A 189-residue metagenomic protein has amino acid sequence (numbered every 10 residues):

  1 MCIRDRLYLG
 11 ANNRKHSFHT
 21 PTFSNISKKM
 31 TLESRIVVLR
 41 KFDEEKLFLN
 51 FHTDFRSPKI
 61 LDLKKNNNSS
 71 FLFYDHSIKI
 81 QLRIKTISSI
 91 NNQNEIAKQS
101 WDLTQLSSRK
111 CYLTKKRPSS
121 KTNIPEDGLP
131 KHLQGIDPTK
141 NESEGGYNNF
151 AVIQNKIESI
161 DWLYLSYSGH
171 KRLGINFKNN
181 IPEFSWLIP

Functional and structural regions predicted by a protein language model:
M1-D5: Conserved small/polar residues in nucleotide/adenosyl-binding loops
L9-S27, S69-L72: A short, Trp-centered hydrophobic/proline-enriched beta-strand micro-motif
G10-N12, F73, P138-E144: Short helix-to-loop capping/linker segments positioned immediately adjacent to catalytic or ligand/cofactor-binding
H16-F18, L32, N148: Short, surface-exposed loop/turn motifs at beta-strand boundaries within globular domains
T20-E33, V37-F42: Active-site and channel-lining beta-strand-loop segments that bind or position nucleotide-derived/phosphorylated
K28, E44-E45, I78, Y167-S168 (+1 more regions): Short strand-connecting beta-turns/loops that link adjacent beta-strands
R40-K79: A short mixed-secondary-structure module that forms the rim of ligand-binding clefts
Q81-P189: Charged, gly/pro-rich active-site loop segments
